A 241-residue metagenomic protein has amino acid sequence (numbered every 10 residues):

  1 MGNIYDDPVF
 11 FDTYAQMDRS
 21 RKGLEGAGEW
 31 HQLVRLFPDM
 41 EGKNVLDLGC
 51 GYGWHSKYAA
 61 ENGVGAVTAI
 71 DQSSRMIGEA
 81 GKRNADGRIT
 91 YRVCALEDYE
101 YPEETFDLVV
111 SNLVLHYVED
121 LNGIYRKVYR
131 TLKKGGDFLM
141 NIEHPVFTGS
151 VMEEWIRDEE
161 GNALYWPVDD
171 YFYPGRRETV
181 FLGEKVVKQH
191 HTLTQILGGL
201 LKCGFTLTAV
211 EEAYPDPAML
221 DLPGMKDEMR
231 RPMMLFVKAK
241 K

Functional and structural regions predicted by a protein language model:
M1-M40, W54-Y58, E79: Conserved class I S-adenosyl-L-methionine
L46-L48, Y52-Y99: Class I SAM-dependent methyltransferase SAM/SAH-binding core
E97-L108: A short acidic, Gly/Pro-enriched loop at the edge of an enzyme's catalytic core that lines a small-molecule cofactor
L108-L121: A short SAM/SAH-binding and catalytic strip from SAM-dependent methyltransferases
N122-D137: A short glycine-rich, Lys/Arg-flanked "PGG" loop and its adjoining helix->strand segment in the class I
F138-G175: Conserved class I S-adenosyl-L-methionine
R176, K188-E211: Short alpha-helix
C203-F205, P223-K241: Core SAM-dependent methyltransferase catalytic element
